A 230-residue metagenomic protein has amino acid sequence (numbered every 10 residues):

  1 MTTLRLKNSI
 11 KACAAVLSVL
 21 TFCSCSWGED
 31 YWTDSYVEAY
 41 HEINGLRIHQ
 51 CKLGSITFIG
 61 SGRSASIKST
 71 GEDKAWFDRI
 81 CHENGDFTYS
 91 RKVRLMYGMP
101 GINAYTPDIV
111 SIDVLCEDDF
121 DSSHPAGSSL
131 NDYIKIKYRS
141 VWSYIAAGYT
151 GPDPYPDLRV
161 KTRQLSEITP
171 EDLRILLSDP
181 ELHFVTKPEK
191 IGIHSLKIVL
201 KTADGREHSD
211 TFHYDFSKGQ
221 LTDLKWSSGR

Functional and structural regions predicted by a protein language model:
T2-C13: Bacterial N-terminal signal peptides that target proteins for export
C13-V16, D204: Intrinsic disorder/low-complexity segments
A15-S18, Y36: Detector for intrinsically disordered, low-structure N-terminal pre-sequences
S18-V19, K74: Residue-level signal for mature regions of secreted extracellular proteins and peptides
T21-S24: C-terminal motif of bacterial Sec signal peptides marking the signal peptidase cleavage site
S26-R230: Non-catalytic macromolecular-recognition regions in eukaryotic signaling proteins
